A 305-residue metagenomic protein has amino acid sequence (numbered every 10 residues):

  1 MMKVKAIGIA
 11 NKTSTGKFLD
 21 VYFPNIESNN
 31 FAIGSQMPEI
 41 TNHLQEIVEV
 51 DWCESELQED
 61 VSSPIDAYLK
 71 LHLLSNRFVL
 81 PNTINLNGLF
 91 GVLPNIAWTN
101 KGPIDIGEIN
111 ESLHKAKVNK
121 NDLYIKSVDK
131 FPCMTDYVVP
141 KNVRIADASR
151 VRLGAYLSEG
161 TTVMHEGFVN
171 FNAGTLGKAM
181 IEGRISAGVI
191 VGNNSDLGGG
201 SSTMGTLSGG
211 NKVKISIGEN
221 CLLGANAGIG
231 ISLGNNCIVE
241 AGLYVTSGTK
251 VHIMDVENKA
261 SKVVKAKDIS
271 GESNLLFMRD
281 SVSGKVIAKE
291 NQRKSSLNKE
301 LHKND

Functional and structural regions predicted by a protein language model:
M1-V139, D268-D305: Terminal amphipathic alpha-helical/low-complexity segments used for targeting or macromolecular assembly
V21, L71, I145, S149-V151 (+5 more regions): Generic structural hydrophobic/aromatic packing signal, biased to beta-strands
E39-N42, N170, G200-S201, N258-A260 (+1 more regions): Short, low-complexity, polar/charged sequence segments that are solvent-exposed and flexible
K120-Y124, T135-D136, K141-N142, R152-G154 (+5 more regions): N-terminal start-of-chain detector that recognizes signal peptides and the immediate post-cleavage beginning
V143, S149-V151, A155-L157, T161-V163 (+8 more regions): A structural motif detector for beta-strand N-caps
T206-L275, R279, G284-I287: C-terminal amphipathic alpha-helical segment
